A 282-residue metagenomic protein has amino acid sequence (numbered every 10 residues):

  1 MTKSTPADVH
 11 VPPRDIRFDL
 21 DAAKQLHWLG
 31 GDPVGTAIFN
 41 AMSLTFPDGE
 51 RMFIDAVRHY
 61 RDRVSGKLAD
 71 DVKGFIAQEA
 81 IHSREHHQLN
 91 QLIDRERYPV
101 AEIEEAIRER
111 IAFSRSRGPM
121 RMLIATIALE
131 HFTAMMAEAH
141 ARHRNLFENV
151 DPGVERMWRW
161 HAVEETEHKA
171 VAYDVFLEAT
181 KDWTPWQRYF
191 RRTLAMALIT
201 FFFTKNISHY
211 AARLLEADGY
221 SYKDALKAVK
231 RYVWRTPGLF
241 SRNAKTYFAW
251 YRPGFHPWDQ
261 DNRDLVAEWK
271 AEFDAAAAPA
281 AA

Functional and structural regions predicted by a protein language model:
T2-A282: Non-heme di-metal
